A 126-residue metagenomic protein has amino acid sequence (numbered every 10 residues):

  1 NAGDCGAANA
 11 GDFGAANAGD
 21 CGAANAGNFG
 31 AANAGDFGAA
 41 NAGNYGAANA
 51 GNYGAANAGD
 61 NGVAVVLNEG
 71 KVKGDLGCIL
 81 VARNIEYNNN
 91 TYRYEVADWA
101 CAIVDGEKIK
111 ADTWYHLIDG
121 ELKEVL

Functional and structural regions predicted by a protein language model:
N1-V63: Thr-biased low-complexity repeat/linker tracts and other Thr-enriched repetitive architectures
V63-V66, K71-L126: Intrinsically disordered, low-complexity terminal regions
